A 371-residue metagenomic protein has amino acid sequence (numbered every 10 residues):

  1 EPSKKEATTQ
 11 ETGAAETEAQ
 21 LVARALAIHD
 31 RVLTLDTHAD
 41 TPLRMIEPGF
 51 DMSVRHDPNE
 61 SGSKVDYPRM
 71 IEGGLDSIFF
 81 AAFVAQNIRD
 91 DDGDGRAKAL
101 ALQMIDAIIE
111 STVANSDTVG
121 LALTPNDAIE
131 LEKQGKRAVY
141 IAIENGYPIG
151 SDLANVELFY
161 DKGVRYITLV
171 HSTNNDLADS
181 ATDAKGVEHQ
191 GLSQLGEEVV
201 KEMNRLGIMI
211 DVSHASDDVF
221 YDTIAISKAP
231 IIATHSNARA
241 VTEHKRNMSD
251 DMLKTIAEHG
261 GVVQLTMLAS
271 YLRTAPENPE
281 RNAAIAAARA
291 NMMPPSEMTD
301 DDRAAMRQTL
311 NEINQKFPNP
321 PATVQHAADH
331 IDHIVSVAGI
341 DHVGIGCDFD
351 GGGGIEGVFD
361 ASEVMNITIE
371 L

Functional and structural regions predicted by a protein language model:
P2-Q190, E243-L371: N-terminal hydrophobic targeting/anchoring segments and the immediately downstream early-domain regions of hydrolases
T34-T41, A215, A233-N237: Histidine-centered catalytic micro-motifs
D152-V156, D179, V219-A229: Distinct, well-ordered alpha-helical segments
S172, A215-D217, S236, L268: An acidic- and aromatic-residue-enriched active-site/binding cleft used to recognize and process polar
E188-N204, T223-A233, T368-E370: Alpha-helix-loop-beta-strand connector modules within alpha/beta enzyme cores
E198-V212, D218-D222, M252-E258, H333: Substrate-binding cleft of carbohydrate-active enzyme catalytic domains
